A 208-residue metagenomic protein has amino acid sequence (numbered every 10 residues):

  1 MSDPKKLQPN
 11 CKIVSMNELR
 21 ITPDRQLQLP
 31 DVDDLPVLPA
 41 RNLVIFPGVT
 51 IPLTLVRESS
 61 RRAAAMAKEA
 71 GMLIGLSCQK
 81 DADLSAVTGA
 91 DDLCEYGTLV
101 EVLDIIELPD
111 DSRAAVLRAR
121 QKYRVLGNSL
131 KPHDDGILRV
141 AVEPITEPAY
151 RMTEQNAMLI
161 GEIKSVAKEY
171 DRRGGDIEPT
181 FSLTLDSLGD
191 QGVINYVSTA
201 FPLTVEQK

Functional and structural regions predicted by a protein language model:
S2-K208: N-terminal low-complexity, acidic/polar interaction/targeting segments
